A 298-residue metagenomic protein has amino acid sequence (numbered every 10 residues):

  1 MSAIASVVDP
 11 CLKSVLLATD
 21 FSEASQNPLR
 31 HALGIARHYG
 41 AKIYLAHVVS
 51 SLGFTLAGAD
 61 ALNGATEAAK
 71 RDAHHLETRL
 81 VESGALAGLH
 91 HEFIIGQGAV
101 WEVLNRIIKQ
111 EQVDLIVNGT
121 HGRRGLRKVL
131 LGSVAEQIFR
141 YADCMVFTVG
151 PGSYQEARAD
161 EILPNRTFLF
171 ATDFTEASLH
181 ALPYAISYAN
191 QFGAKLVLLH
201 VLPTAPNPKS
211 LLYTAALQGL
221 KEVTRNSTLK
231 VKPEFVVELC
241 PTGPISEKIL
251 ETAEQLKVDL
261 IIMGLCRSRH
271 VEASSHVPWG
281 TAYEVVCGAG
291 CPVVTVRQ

Functional and structural regions predicted by a protein language model:
M1-S6, C11, H38, N105-A157 (+1 more regions): Gly/Ser-rich helix-loop-strand patches that form or flank binding pockets for ribonucleotide-derived cofactors
S2-N63, L163-L211, T224-E234, G288-A289: Small/aliphatic-rich secondary-structure junction motif
A24, R124-G125, A177, I245 (+1 more regions): Short glycine-rich, flexible loops that bind phosphorylated cofactors or substrates
D60-G64, E111, V134-A135, L163-T167 (+2 more regions): Short, hinge-like loop/turn segments at secondary-structure boundaries
L62-H75, L211: A short acidic, glycine-rich active-site loop that binds or catalyzes chemistry on phosphate/adenosine moieties
T78, E136, I186, R225 (+2 more regions): Active-site phosphate/pyrophosphate- and oxyanion-stabilizing loops and adjacent acidic/basic residues in soluble
H90-I94, P233-E238: Rossmann-fold cofactor-recognition segment
I95-V103, E238-K248: Charged docking surfaces used in two-component/phosphorelay signaling
